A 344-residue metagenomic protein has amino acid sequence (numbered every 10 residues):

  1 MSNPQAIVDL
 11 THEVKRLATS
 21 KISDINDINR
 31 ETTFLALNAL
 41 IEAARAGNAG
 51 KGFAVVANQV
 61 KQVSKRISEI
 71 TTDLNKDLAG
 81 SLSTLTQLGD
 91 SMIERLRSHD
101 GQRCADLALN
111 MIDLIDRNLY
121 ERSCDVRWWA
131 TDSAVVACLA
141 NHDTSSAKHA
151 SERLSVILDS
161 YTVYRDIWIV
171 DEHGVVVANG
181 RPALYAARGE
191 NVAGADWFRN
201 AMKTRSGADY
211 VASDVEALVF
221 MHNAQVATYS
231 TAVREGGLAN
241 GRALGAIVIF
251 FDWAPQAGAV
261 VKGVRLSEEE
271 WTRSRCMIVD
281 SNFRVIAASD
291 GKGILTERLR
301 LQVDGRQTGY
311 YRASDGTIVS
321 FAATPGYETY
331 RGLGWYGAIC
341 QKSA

Functional and structural regions predicted by a protein language model:
M1-H12, R95-S98: Short, charge-rich amphipathic alpha-helices with coiled-coil/heptad character
E13-I41, D73-T84: Alpha-helical coiled-coil
N29-T72: EAAAR-patterned alpha-helical heptad-repeat segments
N38, I169-A183, L238-A239, S274-I286: Short, glycine-anchored, charge-dense loop/turn motifs used at functional sites
S98-G207, V261: Extracytoplasmic/periplasmic sensory segments of membrane signal-transduction proteins
A150-S160, A246-I294, Q302: Solvent-exposed, extracytoplasmic
N179-F251, Y310-S314: Extracytoplasmic/periplasmic ligand-binding sensor regions of membrane-associated signaling proteins
K292, T296-A344: Extracellular/periplasmic juxtamembrane segments that couple receptor/chemosensory ectodomains to their
